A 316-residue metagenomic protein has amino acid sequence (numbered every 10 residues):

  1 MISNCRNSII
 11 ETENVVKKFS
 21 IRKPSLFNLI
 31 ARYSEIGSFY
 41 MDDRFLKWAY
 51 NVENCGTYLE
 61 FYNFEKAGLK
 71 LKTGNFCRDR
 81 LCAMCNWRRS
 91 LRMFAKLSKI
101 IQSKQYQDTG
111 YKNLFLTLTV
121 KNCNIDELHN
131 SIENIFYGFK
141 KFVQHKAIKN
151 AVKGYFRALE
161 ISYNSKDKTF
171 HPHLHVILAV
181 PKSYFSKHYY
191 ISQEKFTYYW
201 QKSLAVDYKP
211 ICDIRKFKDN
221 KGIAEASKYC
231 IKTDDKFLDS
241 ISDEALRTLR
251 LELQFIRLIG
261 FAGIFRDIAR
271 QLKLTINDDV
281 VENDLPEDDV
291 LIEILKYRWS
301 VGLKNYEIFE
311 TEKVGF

Functional and structural regions predicted by a protein language model:
M1-F170, V180-F316: Right-hand nucleic-acid polymerase module
V176: Cys/His-coordinated zinc-finger cores
